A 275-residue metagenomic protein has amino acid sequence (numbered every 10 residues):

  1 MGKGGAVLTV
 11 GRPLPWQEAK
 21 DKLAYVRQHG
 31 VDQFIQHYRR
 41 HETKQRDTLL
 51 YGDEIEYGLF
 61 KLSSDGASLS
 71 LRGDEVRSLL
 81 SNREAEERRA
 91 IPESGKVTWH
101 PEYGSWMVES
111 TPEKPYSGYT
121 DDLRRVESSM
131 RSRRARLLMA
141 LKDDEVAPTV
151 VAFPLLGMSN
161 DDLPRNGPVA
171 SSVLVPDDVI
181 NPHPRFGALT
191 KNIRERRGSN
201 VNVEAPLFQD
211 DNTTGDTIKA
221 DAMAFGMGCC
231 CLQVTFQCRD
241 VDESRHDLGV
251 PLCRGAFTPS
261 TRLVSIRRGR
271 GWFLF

Functional and structural regions predicted by a protein language model:
G2-F275: Phosphate/nucleotide-binding catalytic core
